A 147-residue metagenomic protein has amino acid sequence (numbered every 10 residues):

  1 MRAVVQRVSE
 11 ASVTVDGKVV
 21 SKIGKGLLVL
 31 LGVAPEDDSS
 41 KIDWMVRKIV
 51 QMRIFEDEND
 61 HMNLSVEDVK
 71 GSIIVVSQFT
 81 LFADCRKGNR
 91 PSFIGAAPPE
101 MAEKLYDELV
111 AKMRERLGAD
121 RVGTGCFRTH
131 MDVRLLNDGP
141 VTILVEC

Functional and structural regions predicted by a protein language model:
M1-N89, E100, K104-C147: N-terminal, polar/charged subdomain of small-to-medium soluble alpha/beta proteins
R90-G95: Short glycine-enriched, charge-decorated loop/helix-capping segments at active-site entrances that position
